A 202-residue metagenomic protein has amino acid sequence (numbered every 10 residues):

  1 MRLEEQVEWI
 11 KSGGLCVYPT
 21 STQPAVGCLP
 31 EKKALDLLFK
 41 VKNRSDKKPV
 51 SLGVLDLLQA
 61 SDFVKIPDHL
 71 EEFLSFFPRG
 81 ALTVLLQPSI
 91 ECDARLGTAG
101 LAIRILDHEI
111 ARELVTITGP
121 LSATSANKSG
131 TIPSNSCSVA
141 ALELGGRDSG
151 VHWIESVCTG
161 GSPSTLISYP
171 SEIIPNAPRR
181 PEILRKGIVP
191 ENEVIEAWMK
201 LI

Functional and structural regions predicted by a protein language model:
M1-I202: Active-site-adjacent structural elements in enzyme catalytic cores
